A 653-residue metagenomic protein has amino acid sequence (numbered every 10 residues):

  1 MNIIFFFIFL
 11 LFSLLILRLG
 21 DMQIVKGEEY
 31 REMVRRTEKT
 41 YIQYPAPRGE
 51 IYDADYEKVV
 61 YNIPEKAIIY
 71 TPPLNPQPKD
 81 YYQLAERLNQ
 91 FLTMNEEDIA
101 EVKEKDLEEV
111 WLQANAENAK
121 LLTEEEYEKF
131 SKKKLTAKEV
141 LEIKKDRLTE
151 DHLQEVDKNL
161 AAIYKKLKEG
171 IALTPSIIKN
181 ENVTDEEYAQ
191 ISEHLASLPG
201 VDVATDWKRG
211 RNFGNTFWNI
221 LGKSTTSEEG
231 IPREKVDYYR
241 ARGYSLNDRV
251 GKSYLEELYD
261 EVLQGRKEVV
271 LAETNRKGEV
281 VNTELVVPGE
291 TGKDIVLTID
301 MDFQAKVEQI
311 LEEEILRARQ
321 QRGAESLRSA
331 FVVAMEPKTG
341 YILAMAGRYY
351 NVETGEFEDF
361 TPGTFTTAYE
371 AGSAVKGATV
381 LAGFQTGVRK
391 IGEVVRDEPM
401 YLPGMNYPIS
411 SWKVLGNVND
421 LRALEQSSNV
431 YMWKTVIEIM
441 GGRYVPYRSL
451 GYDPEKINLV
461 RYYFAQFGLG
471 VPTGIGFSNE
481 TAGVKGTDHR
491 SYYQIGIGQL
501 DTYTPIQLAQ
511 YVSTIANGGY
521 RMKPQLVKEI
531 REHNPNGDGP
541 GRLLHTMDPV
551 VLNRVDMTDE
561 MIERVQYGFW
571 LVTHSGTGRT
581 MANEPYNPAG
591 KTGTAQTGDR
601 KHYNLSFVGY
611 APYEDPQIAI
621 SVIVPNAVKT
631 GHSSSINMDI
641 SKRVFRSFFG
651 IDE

Functional and structural regions predicted by a protein language model:
M1-E261, V269-V280, V287, V436 (+3 more regions): Membrane-proximal periplasmic segments of bacterial cell-envelope enzymes, especially penicillin-binding proteins
R31-Q43, F303-E325: Short, basic/aromatic recognition patches
R48-I51, L198-D202, Q320-M335: Short N-terminal helix-loop-first-beta-strand/juxtamembrane motif that initiates sensory/input modules
V60-Y61, K66, E273-P288, I299 (+3 more regions): Beta-lactam-recognizing serine transpeptidase/beta-lactamase-like catalytic domain environment
N75, K293-F303: Conserved beta-strand/loop elements of the cytosolic catalytic core of P-type E1-E2 ATPases, chiefly in the P-domain
G537, D639-E653: Short, gly/Ser/Thr-rich active-site loops of penicillin-recognizing serine hydrolases
